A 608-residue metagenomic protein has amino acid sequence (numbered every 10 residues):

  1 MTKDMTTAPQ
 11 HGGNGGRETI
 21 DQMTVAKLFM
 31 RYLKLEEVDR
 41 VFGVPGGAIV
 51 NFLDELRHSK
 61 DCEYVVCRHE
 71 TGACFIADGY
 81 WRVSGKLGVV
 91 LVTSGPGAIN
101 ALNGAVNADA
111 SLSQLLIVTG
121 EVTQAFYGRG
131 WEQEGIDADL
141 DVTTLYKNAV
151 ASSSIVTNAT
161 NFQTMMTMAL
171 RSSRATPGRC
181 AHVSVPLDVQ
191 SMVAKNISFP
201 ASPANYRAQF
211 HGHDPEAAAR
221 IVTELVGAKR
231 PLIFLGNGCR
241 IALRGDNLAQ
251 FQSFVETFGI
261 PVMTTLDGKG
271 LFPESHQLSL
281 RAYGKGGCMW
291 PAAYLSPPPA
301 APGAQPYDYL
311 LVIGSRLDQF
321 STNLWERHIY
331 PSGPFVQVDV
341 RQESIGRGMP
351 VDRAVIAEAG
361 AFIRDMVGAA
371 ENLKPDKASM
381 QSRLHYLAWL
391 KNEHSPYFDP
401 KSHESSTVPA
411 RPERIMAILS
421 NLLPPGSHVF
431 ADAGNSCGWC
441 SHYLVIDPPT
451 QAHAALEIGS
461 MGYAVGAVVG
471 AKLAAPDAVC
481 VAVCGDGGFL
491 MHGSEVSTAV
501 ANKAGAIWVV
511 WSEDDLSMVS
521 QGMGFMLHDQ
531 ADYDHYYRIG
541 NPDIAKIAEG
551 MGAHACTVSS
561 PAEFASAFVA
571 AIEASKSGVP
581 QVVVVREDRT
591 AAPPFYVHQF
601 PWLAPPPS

Functional and structural regions predicted by a protein language model:
T2-D21, T157-T160, I197, A219-T223 (+3 more regions): Phosphate/pyrophosphate-binding active-site segments
T2-L373, L422-P425, G505-W508, M526: N-terminal alpha/beta PP-like core and its mobile active-site loop of ThDP/TPP-dependent enzymes
A26-V38, V44-G47, F52-R57, A388-G466 (+1 more regions): Active-site diphosphate/adenylate-binding microenvironment
R57, W81, S173, V255 (+4 more regions): N-terminal cationic-hydrophobic initiation segments that often serve targeting/anchoring roles
K86, K229, S427, A478 (+1 more regions): Surface-exposed loop/turn positions
F126-D137, L248, P306, G346-G348 (+3 more regions): Thiamine diphosphate
S184-V189, G434-C437, R586-D588: A glycine-rich phosphate-binding loop feature that marks nucleotide/adenosyl-phosphate handling sites
G236-A242, H403-E404, G485-G487: Conserved short loop/turn motifs at secondary-structure junctions
